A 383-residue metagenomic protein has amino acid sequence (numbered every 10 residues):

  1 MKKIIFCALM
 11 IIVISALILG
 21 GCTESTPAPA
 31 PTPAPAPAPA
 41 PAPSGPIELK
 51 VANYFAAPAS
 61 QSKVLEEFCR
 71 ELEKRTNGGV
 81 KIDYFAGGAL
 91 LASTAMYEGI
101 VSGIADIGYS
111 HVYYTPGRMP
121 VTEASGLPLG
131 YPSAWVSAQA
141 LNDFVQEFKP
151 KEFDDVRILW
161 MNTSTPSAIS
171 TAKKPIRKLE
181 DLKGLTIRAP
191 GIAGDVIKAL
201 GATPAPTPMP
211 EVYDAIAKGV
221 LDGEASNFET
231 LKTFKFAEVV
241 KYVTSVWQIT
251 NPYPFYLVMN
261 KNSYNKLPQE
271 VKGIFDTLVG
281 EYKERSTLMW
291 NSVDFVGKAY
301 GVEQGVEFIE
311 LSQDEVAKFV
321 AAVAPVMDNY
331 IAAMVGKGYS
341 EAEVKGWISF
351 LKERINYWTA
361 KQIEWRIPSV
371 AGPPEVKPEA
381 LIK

Functional and structural regions predicted by a protein language model:
M1-K2, G20, I382: Generic cytosolic/nucleocytoplasmic N-terminal low-complexity/intrinsically disordered segments
M1-L9: Bacterial N-terminal signal peptides that target proteins for export
A8-I18: Bacterial N-terminal signal peptides
L19-P31: Bacterial lipoprotein signal-peptidase II cleavage site
T23-T26, P41-W135, K151-K383: N-terminal secretory/targeting leader peptides
P29-A40: Extracellular mucin-like PTS domains
Q139-D155: Hinge/lid segment of periplasmic solute-binding proteins
